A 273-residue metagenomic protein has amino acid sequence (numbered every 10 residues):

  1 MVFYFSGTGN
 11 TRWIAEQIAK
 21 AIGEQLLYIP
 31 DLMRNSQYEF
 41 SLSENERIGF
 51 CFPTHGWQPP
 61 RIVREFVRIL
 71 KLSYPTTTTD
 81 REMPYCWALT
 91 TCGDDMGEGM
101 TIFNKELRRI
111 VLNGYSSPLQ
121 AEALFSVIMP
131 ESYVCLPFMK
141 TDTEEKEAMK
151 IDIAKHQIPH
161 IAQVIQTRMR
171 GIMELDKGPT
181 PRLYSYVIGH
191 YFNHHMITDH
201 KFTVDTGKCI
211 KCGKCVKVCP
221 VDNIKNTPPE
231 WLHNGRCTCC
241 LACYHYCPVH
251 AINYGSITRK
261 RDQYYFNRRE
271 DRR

Functional and structural regions predicted by a protein language model:
V2, S6-I14, K20-M33, S43-F52 (+2 more regions): FMN-binding flavodoxin-like domain, especially the glycine-rich phosphate-binding loop
S36-Q37, S132, T227, G255 (+1 more regions): Short secondary-structure boundary/hinge segments and terminal tails
Y38-L42: Short glycine-biased active-site loop of nucleotidyltransferases that positions the nucleotide triphosphate and helps
C51, T91, K146, T206-G207 (+2 more regions): Conserved short-loop catalytic and cofactor-binding motifs
G178-K211, K217: A mid-sequence, solvent-exposed acidic-amphipathic segment
V204, I210-L232, R236-T238, A242-R259: Iron-sulfur cluster-binding cysteine motifs and their immediate structural context in ferredoxin-like electron-transfer
Y264-R272: Active-site-proximal loop/hinge segments that shape catalytic or ion-binding/gating pockets
